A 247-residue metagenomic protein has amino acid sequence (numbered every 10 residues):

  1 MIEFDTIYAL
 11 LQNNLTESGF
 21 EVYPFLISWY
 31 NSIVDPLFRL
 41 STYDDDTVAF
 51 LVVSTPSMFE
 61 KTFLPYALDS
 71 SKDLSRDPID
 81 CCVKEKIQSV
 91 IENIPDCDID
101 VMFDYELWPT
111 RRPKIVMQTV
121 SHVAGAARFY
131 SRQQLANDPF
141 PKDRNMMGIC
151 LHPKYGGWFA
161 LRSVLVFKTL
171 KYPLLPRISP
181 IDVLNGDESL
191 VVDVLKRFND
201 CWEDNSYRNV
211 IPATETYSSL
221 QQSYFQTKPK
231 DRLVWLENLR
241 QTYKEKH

Functional and structural regions predicted by a protein language model:
M1-H247: Auxiliary alpha/beta "docking" domains used to position bulky ligands
